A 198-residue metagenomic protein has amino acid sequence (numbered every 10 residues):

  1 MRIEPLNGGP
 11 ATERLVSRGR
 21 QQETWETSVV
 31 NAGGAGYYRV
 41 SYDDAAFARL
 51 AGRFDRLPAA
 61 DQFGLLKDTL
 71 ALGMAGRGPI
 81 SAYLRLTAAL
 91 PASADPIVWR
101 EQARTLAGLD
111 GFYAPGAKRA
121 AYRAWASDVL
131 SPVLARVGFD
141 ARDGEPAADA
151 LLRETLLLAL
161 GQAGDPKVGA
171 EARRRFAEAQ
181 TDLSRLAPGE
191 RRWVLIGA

Functional and structural regions predicted by a protein language model:
M1-A198: Non-catalytic accessory/interaction domains
